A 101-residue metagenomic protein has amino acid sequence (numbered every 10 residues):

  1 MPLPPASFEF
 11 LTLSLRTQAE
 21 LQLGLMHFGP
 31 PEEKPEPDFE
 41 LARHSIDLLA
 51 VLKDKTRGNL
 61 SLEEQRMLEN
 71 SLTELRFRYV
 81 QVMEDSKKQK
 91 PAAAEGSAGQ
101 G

Functional and structural regions predicted by a protein language model:
M1-D47, V51, E63-G101: N-terminal intrinsically disordered, cationic/polar leader segments that include organellar targeting peptides
R57-L62: Well-ordered alpha/beta subsegment
